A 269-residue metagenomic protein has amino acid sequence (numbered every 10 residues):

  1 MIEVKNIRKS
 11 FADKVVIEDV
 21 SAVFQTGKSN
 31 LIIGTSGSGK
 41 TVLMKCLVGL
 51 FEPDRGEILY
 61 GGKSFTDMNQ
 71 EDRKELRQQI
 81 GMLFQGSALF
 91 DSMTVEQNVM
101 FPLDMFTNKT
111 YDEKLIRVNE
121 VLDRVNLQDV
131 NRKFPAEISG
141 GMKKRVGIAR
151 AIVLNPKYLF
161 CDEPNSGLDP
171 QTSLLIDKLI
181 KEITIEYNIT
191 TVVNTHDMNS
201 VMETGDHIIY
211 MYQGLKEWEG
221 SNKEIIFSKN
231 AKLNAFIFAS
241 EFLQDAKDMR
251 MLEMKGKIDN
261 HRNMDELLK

Functional and structural regions predicted by a protein language model:
V48: Helix-to-loop junction immediately C-terminal to a conserved catalytic motif
G56-S64: Conserved ABC transporter NBD signature motif
Y111-D129: Conserved ABC ATPase "signature" region
F134-I138, M142: Conserved ABC ATPase signature
V153-K157: A short, proline-enriched helix->beta-strand linker immediately N-terminal to the Walker B motif in ABC-type P-loop
L159-D162: Catalytic Walker B motif of ABC-type/P-loop ATPase nucleotide-binding domains
P170-T172: Helix N-cap at the start of a conserved alpha-helix in ABC-type nucleotide-binding domains
